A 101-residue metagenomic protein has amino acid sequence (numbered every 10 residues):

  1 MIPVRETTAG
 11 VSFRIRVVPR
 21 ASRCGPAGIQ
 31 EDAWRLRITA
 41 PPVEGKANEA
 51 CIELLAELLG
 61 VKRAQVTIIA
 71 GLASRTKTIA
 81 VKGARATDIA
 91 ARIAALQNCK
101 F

Functional and structural regions predicted by a protein language model:
M1-G45, E49-E53, V61-R63, T67-A73 (+1 more regions): Contiguous, often N-terminal, cationic amphipathic patches that form binding interfaces
A56: The alpha-helix within a helix-turn-helix
